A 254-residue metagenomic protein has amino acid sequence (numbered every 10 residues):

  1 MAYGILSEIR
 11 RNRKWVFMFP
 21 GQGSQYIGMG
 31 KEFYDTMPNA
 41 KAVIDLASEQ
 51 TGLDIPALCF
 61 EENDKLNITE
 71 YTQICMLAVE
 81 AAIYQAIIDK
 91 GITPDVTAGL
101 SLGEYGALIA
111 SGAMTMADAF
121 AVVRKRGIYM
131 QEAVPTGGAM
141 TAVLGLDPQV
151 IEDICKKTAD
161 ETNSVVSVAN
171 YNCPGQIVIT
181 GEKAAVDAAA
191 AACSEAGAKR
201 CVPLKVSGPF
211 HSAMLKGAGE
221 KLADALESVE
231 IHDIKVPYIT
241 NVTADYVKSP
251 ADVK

Functional and structural regions predicted by a protein language model:
A2-E152, K156, L204: FabD-like malonyl-/acyl-CoA
G23-S24, T51, S111-K254: Alpha/beta catalytic cores of group-transfer enzymes, especially the acyltransferase/condensing modules of polyketide
